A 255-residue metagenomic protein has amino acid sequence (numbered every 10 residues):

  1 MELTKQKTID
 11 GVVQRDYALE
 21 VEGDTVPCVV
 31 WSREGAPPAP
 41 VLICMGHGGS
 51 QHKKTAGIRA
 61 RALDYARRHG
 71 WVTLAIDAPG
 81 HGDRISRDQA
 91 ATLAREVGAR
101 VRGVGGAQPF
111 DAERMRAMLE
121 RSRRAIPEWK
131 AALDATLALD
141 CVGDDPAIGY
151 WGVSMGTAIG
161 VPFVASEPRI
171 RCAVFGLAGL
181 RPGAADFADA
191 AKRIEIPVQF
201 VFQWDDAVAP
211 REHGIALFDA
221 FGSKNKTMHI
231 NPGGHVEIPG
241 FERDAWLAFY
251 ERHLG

Functional and structural regions predicted by a protein language model:
M1-P38: N-terminal cap/lid segment of alpha/beta-hydrolase-fold proteins
P38-G48: Short beta-strand element of the alpha/beta-hydrolase
G48-C141, F187: Serine-hydrolase catalytic machinery in alpha/beta-hydrolase-like enzymes
I58-R59, F163, D186-F187, I196 (+1 more regions): Short alpha-helix in the alpha/beta-hydrolase fold that links the catalytic acid
P127-R193: Primarily recognizes the serine-hydrolase "nucleophile elbow" in alpha/beta-hydrolase and SGNH/GDSL folds
R181-P182, W204-A209, V236-E237: Acidic catalytic loop of the alpha/beta-hydrolase fold
I194, F200-F202, D206: Short beta-strand/loop motif that positions the catalytic acidic residue of the alpha/beta-hydrolase fold
A216, S223-G255: C-terminal catalytic histidine-bearing segment of alpha/beta-hydrolase fold enzymes
